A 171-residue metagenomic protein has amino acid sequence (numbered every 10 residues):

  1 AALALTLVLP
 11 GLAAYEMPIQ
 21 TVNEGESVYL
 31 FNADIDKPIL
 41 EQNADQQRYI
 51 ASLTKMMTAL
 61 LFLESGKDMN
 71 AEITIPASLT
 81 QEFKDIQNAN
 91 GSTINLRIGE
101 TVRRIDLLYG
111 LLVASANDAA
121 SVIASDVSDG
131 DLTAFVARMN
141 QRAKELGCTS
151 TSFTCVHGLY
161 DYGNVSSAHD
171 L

Functional and structural regions predicted by a protein language model:
A1-A14: Sec-dependent N-terminal signal peptides of Gram-positive bacterial secreted proteins and lipoproteins
A13-H169: Active-site-adjacent loops and short helices of periplasmic peptidoglycan-processing enzymes
